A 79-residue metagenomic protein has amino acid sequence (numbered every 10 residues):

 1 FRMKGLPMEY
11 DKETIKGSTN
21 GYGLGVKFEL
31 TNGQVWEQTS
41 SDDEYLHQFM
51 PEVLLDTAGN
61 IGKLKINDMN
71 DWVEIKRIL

Functional and structural regions predicted by a protein language model:
G5-Y22: Structural detector for short beta-strands of small beta-barrel domains
T19-V35: Short, basic/aromatic beta-hairpin or loop at an interaction surface
V35-W36, D71: Short, isolated positions in well-ordered beta-strands
Q38-T39, I75: Short capping micro-motif at the N-terminus of alpha-helices
S41-D56: Short nucleic-acid-contacting surface segments enriched for D/E, G, S/T with interspersed K/R
N60-D68: Short, Lys/Arg- and Gly-enriched loop/turn segments at beta-strand edges
N67-L79: Short peripheral tails and domain-boundary helices/loops at the edges of structured domains
